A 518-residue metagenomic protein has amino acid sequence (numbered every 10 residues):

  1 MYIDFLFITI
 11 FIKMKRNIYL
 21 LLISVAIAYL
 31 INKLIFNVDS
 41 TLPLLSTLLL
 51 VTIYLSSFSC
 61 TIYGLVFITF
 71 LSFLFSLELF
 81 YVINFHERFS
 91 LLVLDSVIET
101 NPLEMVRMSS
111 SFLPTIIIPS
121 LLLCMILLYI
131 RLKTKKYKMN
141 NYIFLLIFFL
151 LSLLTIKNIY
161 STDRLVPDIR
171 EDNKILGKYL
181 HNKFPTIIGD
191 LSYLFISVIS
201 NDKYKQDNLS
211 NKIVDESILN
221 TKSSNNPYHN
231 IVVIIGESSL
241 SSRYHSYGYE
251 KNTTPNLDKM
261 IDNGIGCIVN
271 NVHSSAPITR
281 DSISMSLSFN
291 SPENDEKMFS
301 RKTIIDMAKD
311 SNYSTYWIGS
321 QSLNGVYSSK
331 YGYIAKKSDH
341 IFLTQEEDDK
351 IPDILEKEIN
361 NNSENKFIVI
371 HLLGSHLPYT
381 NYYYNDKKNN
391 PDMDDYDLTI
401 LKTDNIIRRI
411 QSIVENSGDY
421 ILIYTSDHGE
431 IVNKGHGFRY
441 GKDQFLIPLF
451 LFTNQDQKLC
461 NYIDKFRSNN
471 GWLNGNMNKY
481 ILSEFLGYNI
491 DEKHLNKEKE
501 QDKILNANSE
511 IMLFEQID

Functional and structural regions predicted by a protein language model:
Y2-K178: Transmembrane and membrane-interface helices of multi-pass, inner-membrane envelope-modifying transferases
R16-I23, F36, S57-L65, R131 (+7 more regions): Membrane-interface soluble catalytic domains
I159-I234, S238-Y384, N474-F514: Active-site-proximal alpha/beta segments of enzymes that process anionic O-linked groups
V232, K402-Y440, K479-S483: Metal-dependent active-site segment of extracytoplasmic phospho-/sulfohydrolases and closely related
G248-N252, D419, I423-L459, N508: Histidine-centered active-site microenvironments of extracellular/periplasmic hydrolases and transferases
M260-V272, P448-Y462: A short, conserved beta-to-alpha structural element at the edge of catalytic cores that scaffolds binding
W317-G319, F367-G374, D397-I400, I421-S426 (+1 more regions): Short beta-strand segments
V326, N361-K402, I431-G441, L446: Active-site His/acidic residue clusters
